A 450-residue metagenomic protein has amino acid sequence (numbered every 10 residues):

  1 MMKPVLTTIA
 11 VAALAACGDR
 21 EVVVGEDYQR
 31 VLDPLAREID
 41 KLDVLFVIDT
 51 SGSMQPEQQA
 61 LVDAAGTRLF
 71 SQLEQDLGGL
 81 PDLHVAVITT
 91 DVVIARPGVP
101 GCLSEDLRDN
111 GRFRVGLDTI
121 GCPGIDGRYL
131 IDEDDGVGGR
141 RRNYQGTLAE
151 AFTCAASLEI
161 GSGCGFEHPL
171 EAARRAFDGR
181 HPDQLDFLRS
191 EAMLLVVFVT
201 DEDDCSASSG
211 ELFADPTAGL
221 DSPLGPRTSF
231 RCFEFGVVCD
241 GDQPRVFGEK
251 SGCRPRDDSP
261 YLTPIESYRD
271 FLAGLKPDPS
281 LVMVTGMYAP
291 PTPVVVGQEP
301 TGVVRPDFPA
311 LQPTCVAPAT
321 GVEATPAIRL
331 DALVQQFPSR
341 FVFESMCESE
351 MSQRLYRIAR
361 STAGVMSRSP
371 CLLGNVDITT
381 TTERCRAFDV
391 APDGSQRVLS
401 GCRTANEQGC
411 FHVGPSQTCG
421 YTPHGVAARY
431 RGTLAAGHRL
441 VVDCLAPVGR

Functional and structural regions predicted by a protein language model:
M2-T8, R329: Sec-dependent signal peptide recognition, specifically the positively charged N-region followed immediately by
L14-A16: C-terminal motif of bacterial Sec signal peptides marking the signal peptidase cleavage site
G18-R450: Divalent cation-coordinating acidic motifs and surrounding scaffolds that mediate Ca2+/Mg2+/Mn2+/Zn2+-dependent binding
